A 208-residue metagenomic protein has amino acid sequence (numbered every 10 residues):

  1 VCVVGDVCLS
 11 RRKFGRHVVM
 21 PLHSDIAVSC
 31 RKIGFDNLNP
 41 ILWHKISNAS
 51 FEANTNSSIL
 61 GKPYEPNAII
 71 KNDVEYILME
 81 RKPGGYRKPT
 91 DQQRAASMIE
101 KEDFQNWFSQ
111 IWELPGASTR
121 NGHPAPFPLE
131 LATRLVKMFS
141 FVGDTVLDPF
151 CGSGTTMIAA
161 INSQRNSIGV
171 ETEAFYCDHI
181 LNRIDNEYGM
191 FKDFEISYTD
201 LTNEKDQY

Functional and structural regions predicted by a protein language model:
V1-H179: Core catalytic lobe of class I
L181-Y208: S-adenosyl-L-methionine
